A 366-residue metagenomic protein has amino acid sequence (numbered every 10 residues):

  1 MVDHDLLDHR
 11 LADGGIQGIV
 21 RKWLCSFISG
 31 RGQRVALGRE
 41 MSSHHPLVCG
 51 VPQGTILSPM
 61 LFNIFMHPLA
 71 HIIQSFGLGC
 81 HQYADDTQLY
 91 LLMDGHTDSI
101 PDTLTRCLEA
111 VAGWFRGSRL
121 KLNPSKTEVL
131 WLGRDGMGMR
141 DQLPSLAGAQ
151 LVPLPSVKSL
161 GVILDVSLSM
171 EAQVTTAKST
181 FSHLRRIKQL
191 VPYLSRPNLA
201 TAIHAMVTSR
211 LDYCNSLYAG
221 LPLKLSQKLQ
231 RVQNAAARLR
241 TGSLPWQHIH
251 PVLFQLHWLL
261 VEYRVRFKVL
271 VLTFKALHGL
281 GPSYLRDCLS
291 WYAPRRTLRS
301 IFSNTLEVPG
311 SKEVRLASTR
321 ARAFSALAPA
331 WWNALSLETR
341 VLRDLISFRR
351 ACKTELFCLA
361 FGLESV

Functional and structural regions predicted by a protein language model:
M1-V366: Hydrophobic/basic alpha-helical segments
